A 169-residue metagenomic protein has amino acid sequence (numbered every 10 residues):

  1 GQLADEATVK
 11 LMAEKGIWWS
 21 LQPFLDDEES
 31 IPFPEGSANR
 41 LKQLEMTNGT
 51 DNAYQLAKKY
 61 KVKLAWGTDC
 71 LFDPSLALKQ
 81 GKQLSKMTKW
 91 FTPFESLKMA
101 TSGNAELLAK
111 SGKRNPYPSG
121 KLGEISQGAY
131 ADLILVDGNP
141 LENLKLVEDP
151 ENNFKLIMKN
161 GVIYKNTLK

Functional and structural regions predicted by a protein language model:
G1-G49, A65, L71, D137: Active-site core of metal-dependent hydrolases
N48-P140: His/Asp/Glu-enriched, well-ordered alpha-helical/loop segment that forms or immediately abuts the divalent-metal
Y117-P118, P150-N152: Short, small/polar residue-rich loop motifs at catalytic or cofactor-binding pockets
L141-L146: Short, Lys/Arg- and Gly-enriched loop/turn segments at beta-strand edges
I157: Short aromatic-centered micro-motifs
N160-G161: Glycine-centered positions in the ABC transporter ATPase nucleotide-binding domain
